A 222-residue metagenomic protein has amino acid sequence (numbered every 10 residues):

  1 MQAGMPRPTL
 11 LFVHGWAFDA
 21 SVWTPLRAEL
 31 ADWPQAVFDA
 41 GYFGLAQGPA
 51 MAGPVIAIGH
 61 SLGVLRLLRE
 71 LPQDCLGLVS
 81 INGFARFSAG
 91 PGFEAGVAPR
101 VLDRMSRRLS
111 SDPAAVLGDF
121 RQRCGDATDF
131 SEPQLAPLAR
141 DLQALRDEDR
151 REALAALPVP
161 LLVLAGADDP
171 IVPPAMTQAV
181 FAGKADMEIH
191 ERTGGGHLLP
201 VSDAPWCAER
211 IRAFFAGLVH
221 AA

Functional and structural regions predicted by a protein language model:
Q2-Q47: Conserved HGGG/HGGXW glycine-rich cap/lid loop of the alpha/beta-hydrolase fold
G59-G63, L67: Gly/Ala-rich beta-loop-alpha elbow adjacent to hydrolase catalytic centers
P72-R108, R140, A144-D147: Flexible "cap/lid" loop of the alpha/beta hydrolase fold
R108-A153: Conserved alpha/beta-hydrolase catalytic His-Asp/Glu region
L157, V163-A165, D169: Short beta-strand/loop motif that positions the catalytic acidic residue of the alpha/beta-hydrolase fold
V159, P173-A182: Short alpha-helix in the alpha/beta-hydrolase fold that links the catalytic acid
A167-V172, H197: Acidic catalytic loop of the alpha/beta-hydrolase fold
G195-A208: Catalytic histidine-centered segment of alpha/beta-hydrolase-like enzymes
